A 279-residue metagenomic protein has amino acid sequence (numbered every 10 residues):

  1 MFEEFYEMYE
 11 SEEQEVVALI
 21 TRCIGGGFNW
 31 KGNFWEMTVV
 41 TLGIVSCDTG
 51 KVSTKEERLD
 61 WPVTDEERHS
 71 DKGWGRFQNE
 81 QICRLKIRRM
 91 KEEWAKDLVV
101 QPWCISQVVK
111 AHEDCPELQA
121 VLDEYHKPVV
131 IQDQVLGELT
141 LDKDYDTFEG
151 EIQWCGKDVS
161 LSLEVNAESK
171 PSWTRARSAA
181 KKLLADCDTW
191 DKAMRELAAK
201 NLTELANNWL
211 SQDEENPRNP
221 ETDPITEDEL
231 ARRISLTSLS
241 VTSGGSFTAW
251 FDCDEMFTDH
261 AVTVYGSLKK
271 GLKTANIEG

Functional and structural regions predicted by a protein language model:
M1-C47: Structural detector for short beta-strands of small beta-barrel domains
M37, T41-H69: Short, structured beta-strand/loop micro-motifs enriched in basic residues and often containing a Trp
E66-K86: Short nucleic-acid-contacting surface segments enriched for D/E, G, S/T with interspersed K/R
K86-L122: OB-fold/S1-family single-stranded nucleic acid-binding modules
Q119-T140, T226-S246: Extended, Lys/Arg-enriched charged tracts that mediate electrostatic binding to polyanionic substrates
L122-A193: Contiguous hydrophobic, core-forming segments of folded domains
E164-T226, L230-R233: Long, charge-rich alpha-helical interaction segments
T226-G279: C-terminal structured interaction module
